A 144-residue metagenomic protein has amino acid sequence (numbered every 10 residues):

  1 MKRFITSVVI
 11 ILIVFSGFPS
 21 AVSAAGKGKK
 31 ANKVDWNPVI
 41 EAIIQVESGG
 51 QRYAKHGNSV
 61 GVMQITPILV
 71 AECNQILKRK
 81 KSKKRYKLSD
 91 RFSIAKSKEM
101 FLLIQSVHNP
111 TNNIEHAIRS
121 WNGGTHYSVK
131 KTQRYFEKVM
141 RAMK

Functional and structural regions predicted by a protein language model:
M1-V8: Bacterial N-terminal signal peptides that target proteins for export
V14-V22: C-terminal segment of classical bacterial N-terminal signal peptides
A25-K144: Catalytic glycan-binding domains that act on GlcNAc-containing polysaccharides
